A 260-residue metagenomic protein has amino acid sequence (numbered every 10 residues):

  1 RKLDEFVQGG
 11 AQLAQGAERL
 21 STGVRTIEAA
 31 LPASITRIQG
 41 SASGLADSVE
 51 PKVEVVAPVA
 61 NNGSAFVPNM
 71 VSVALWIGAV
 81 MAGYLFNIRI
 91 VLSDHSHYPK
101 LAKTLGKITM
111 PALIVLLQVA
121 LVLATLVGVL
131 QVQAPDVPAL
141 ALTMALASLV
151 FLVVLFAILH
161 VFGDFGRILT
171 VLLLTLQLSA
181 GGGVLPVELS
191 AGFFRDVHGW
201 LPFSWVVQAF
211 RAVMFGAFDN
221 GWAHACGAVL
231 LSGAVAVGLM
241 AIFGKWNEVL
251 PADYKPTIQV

Functional and structural regions predicted by a protein language model:
R1-V260: Cytosol-facing boundaries of transmembrane alpha helices in integral membrane proteins
